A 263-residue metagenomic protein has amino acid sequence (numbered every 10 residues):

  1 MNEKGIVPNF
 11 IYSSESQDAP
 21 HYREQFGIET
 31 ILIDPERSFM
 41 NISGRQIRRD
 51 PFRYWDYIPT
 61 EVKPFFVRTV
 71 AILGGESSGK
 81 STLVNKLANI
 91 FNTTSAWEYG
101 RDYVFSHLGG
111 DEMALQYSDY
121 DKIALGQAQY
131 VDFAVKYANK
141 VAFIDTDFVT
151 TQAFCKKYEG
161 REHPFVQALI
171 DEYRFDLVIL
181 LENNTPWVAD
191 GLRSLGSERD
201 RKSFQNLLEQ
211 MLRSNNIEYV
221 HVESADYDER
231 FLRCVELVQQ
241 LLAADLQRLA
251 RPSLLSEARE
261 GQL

Functional and structural regions predicted by a protein language model:
M1-L73: Classical nucleotidyltransferase
I47, E159-D228, L242, P252: A glycine- and Lys/Arg-enriched "phosphate-lid" helix/loop adjacent to the NTP-binding pocket of small-molecule kinases
E76: The conserved Walker
K80: Conserved lysine of the Walker
L83, L87: Hydrophobic positions on the alpha1 helix immediately C-terminal to the Walker A/P-loop
N89-D132, C234: Conserved substrate/cofactor phosphate-moiety recognition/catalytic segment in nucleotide-dependent phosphotransferases
D111-G160: Conserved nucleotide-sensing/catalytic segment adjacent to the nucleotide-binding pocket in NTP-handling enzymes
E218-H221, V235-L263: C-terminal accessory "lid"/substrate-recognition subdomains
